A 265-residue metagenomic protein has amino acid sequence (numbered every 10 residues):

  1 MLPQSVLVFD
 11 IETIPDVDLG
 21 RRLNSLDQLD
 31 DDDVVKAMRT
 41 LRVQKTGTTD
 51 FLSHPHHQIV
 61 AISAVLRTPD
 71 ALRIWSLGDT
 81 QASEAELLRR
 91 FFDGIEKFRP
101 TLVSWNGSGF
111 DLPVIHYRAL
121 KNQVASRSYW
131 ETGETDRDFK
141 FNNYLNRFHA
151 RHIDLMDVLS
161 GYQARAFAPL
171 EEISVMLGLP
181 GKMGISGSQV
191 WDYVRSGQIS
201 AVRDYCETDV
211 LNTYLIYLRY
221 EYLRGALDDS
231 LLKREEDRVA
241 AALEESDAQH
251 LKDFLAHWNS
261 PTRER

Functional and structural regions predicted by a protein language model:
M1-G94: Conserved RNase H-like, two-metal-ion catalytic cores of nucleic-acid enzymes
P3-S5, H57-Q81, D93-D204, T208-S230 (+2 more regions): Metal-dependent phosphoesterase core characteristic of DEDDh/y 3'-5' exonuclease domains
D18, D33, A37, R90 (+5 more regions): Exposed alpha-helical structural elements
L231-R265: C-terminal accessory extensions appended to soluble enzyme cores
